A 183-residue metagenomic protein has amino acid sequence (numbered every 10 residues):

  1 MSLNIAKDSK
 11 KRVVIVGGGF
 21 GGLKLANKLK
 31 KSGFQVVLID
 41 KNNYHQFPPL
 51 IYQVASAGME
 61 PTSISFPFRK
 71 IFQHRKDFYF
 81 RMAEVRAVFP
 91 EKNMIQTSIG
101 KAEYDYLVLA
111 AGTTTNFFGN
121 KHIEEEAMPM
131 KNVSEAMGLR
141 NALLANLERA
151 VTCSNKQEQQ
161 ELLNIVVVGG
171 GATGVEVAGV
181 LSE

Functional and structural regions predicted by a protein language model:
M1-R12, Y79-V166: FAD-binding core/adjacent interface of flavoenzyme oxidoreductases
S2-F78, I165-V166, A172-E183: Beta1-alpha1 glycine-rich phosphate/pyrophosphate-binding loop at the start of Rossmann-like nucleotide-binding domains
